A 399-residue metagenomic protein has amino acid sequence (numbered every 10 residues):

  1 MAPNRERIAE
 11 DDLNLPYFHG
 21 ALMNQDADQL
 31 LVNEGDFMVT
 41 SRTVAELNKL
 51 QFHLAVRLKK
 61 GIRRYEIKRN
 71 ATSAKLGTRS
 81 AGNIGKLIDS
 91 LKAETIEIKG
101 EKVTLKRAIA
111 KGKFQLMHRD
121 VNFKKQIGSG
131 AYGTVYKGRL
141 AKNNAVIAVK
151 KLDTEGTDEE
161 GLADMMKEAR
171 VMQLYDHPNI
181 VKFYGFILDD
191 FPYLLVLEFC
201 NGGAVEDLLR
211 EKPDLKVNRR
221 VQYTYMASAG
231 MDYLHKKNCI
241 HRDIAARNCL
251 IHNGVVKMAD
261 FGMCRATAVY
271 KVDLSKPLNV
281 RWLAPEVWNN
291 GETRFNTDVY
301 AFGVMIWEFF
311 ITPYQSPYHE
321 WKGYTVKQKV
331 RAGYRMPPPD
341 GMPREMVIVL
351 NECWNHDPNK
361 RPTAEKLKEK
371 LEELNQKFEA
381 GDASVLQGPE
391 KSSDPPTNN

Functional and structural regions predicted by a protein language model:
M1-Y132: Domain-scale recognition of modular recruitment/scaffold domains used in eukaryotic signaling
T134-G156: Glycine-rich ATP phosphate-binding loop
M165-R170: Regulatory alphaC helix of protein kinase catalytic domains
G185-F186: A short, aromatic-enriched beta-strand patch in the conserved N-lobe beta-sheet of the protein kinase catalytic domain
D190-A204, L208: Conserved short submotifs of the Hanks-type protein kinase catalytic core that shape the nucleotide-binding pocket
Y223-T224: Activation segment signature within eukaryotic-like protein kinase domains
H235-I251: Catalytic-loop of the protein kinase fold
